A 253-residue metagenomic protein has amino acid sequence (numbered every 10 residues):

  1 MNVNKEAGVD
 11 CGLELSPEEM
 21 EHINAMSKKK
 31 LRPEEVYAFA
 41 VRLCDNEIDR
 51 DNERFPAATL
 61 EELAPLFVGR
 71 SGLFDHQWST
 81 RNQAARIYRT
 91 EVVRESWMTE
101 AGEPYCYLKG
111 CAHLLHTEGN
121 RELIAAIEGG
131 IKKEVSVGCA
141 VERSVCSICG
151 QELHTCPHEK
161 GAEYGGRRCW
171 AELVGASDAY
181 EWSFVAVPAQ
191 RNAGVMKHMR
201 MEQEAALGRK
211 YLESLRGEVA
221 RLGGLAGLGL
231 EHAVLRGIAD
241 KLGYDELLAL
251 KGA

Functional and structural regions predicted by a protein language model:
M1-Q203: Signature of dsDNA virion morphogenesis modules
A205-A253: C-terminal assembly interfaces
